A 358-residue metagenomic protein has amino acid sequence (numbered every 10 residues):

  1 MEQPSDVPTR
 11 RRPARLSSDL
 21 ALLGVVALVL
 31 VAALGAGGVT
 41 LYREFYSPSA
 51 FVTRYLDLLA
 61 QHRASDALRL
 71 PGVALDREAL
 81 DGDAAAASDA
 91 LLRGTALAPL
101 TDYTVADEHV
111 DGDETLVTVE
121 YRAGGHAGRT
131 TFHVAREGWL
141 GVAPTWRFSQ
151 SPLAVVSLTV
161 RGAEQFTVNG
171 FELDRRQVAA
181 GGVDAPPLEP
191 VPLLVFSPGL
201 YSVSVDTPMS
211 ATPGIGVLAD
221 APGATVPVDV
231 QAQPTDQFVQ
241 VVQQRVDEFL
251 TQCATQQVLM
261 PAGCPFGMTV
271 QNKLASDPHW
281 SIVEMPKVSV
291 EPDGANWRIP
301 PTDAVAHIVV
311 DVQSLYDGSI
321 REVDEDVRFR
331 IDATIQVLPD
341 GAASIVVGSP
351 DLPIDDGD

Functional and structural regions predicted by a protein language model:
E2-Q3, R11, L116-P213, R328-G357: Short beta-strand edge/turn micro-motifs at domain boundaries
D6-D57, P227-Q243: Short, low-complexity N-terminal intrinsically disordered segments enriched in polar/charged residues
T40-L91, P234-S276: Core segments of small alpha/beta cavity-forming domains
A64-A127, A262-D293: Short solvent-exposed beta->alpha transition segments
D107-H109, F148, N296-R298: Generic marker of residues within folded, mature protein domains
G112-L116, V155, D303-V305: A generic structural signal for beta-strand entry/edge sites
D206-F238, D326: Structured interaction patches on ligand/partner-binding surfaces of diverse proteins
E248, Q252-D358: Membrane-lipid interaction segments
